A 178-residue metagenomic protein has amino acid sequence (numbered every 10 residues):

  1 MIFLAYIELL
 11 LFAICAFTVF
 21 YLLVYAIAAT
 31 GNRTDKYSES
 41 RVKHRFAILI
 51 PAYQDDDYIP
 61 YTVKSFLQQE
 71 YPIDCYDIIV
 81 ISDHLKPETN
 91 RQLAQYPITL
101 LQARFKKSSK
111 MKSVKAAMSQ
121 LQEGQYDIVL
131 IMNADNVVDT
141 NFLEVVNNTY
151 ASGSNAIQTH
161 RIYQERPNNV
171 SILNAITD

Functional and structural regions predicted by a protein language model:
M1-V42, L93: N-terminal membrane-anchoring/stem segments of glycan-assembly enzymes
H44-A47, D77: Cell-envelope/extracellular polymer assembly enzymes that use nucleotide-activated donors
A52-P60, S82, K86: A structural helix-start
P60, K86-A94, N141: Acidic helix N-cap motif at the loop->helix transition within catalytic regions of sugar-transfer enzymes
K64-C75: Short, acidic, metal-binding catalytic loop of nucleotide-sugar glycosyltransferases
I81-N90, F105-K107, V137: A conserved acidic beta->alpha catalytic loop
Q102-S113, L121-E123, N141, V145-D178: Long helical/loop segments within the catalytic core of UDP-sugar-dependent glycosyltransferases, especially the large
Q125-V137: Short beta-strand-to-loop acidic/aromatic patch adjacent to the donor-nucleotide binding site
